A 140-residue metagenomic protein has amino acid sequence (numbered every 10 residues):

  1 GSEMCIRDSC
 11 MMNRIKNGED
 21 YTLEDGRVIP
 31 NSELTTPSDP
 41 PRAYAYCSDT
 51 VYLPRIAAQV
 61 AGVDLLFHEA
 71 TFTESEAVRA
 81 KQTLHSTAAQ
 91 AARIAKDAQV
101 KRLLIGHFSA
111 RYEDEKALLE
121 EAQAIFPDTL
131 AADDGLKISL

Functional and structural regions predicted by a protein language model:
S2, R7-Y46, T50-Q59, L65: Active-site-proximal loop/helix segment associated with metal-binding centers of metalloenzymes
Y52-L140: Binuclear metal-ion centers of metallo-dependent hydrolases, dominated by the metallo-beta-lactamase
